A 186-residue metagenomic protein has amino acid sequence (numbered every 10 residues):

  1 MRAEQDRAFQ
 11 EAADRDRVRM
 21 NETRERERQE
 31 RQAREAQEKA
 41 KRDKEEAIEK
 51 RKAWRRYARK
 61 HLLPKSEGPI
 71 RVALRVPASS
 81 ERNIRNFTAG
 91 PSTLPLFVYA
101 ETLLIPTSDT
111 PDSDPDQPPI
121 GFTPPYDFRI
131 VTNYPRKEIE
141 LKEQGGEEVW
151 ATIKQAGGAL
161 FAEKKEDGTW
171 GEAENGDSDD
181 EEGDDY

Functional and structural regions predicted by a protein language model:
M1-Y186: Ubiquitin-system adaptor modules
